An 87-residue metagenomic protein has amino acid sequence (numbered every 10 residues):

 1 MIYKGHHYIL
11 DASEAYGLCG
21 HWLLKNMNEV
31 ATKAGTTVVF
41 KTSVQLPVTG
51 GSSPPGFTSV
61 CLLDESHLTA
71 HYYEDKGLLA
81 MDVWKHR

Functional and structural regions predicted by a protein language model:
M1-R87: Polybasic/polar functional segments that serve as interface/processing modules
